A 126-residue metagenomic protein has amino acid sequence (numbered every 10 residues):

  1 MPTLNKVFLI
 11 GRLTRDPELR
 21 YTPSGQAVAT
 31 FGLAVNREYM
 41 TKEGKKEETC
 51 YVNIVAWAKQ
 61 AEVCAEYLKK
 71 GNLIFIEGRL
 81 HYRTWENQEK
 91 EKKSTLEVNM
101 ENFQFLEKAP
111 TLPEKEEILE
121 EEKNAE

Functional and structural regions predicted by a protein language model:
M1-L4, R20-S24, M40-K45, K90-E91 (+1 more regions): Acidic, gly/ser/pro-rich intrinsically disordered tails
V7-E48, S94: Core FKBP-type peptidyl-prolyl cis-trans isomerase
L9, I76-G78, E101: FKBP-type peptidyl-prolyl cis-trans isomerase
T14, R20, W57, H81-R83 (+1 more regions): Conserved positions in beta-strands of structured domains
T41-E66: A beta-strand/beta-hairpin structural motif
W57-K93, L106-E107: Beta-rich strand-turn-strand
S94-Q104: A short hydrophobic beta-strand segment most commonly corresponding to one strand of the jelly-roll/cupin
